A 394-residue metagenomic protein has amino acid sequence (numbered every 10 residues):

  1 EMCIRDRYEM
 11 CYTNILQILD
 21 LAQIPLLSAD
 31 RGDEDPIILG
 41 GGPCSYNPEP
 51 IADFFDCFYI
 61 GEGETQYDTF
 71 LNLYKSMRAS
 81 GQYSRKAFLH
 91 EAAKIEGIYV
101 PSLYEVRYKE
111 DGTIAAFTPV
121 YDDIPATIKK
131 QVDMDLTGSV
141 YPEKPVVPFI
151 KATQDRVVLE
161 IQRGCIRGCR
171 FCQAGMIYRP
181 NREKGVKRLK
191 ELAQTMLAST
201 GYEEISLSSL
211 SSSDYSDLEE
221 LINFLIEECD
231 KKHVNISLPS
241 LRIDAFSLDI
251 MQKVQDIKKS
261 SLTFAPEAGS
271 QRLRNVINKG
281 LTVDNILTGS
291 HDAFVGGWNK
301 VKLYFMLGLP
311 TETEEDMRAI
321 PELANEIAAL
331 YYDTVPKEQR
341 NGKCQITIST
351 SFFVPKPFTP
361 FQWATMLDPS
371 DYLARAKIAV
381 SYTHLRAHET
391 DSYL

Functional and structural regions predicted by a protein language model:
E1, R5-R170, A174, P180-N181 (+1 more regions): Acidic, low-complexity intrinsically disordered segments
E1-D6, T383-T390: Conserved small/polar residues in nucleotide/adenosyl-binding loops
E9-Y12, S45-P48, Q66-D68, V106-Y108 (+10 more regions): Flexible loop/turn segments at secondary-structure boundaries
M10, Q194-T347: Conserved SAM/AdoMet-binding glycine-rich loop
I15, Y67, L189, L218 (+3 more regions): Aromatic/hydrophobic pocket-lining residues that form the small-molecule binding cavity in soluble enzyme cores
L19-A22, D53-F58, Y74-S76, M176 (+5 more regions): Short secondary-structure boundary/capping segments
I38-G41, S45-P48, Y67, V157-C165 (+4 more regions): Structured alpha-helical segments in the cores of large, soluble enzyme domains
C57-I60, P125-K129, V147-K151, D155-R163 (+11 more regions): Hydrophobic alpha-helical scaffolding
